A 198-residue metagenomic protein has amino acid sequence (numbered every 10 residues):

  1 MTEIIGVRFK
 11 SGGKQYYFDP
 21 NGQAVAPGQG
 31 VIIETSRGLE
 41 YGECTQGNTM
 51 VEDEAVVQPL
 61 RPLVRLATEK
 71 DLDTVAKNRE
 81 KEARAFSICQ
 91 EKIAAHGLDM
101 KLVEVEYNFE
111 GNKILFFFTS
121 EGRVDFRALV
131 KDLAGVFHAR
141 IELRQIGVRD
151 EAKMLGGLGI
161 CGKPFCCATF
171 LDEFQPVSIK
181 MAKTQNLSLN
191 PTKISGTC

Functional and structural regions predicted by a protein language model:
M1-S188: Acidic-enriched and Gly/Ser
S188-T197: Short Fe-S-cluster ligation motifs
